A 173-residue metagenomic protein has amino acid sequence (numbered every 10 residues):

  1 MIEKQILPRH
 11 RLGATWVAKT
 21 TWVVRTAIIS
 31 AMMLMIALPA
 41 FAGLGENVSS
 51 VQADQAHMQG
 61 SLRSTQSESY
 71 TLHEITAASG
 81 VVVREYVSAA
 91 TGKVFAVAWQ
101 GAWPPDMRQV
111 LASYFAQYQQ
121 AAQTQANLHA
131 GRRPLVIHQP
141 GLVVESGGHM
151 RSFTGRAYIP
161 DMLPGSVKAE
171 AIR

Functional and structural regions predicted by a protein language model:
M1-W22: N-terminal secretory signal peptides that target proteins for export/translocation
I29-S30, A40: Cleavable N-terminal signal peptides
G43-W103, R108: N-terminal secretory signal peptides
R108-Q120: Long, charged/polar, surface-exposed segments that mediate recognition or autoinhibition
Q117-I172: Helix-rich interaction surfaces within compact, conserved domain-sized segments that mediate assembly or partner
